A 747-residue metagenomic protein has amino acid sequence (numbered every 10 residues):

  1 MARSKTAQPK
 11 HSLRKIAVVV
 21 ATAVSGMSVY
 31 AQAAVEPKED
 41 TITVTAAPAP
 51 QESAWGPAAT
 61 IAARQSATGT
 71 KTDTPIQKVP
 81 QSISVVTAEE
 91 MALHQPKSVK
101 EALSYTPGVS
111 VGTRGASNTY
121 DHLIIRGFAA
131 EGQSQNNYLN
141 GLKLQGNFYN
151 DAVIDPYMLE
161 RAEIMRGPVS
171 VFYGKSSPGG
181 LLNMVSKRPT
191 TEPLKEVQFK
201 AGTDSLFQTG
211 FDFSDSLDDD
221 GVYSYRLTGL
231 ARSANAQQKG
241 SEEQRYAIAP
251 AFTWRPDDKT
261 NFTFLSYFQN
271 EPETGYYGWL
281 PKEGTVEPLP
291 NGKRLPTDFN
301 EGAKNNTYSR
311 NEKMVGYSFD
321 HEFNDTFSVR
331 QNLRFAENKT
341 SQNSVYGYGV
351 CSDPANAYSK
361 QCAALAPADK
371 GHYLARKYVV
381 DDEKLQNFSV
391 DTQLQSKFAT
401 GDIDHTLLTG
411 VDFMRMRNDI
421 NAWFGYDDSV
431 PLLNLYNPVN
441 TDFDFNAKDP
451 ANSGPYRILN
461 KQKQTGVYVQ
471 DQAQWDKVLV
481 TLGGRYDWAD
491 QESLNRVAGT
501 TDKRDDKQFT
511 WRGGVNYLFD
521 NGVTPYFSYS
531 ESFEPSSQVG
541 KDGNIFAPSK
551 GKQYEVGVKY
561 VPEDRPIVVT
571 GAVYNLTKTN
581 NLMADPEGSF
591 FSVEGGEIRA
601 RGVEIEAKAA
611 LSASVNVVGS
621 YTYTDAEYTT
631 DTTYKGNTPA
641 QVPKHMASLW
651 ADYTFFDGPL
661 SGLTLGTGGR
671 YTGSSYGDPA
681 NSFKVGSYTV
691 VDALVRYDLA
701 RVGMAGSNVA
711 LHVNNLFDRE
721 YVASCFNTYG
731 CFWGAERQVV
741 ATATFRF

Functional and structural regions predicted by a protein language model:
R3, E39-P193, V197, S532 (+1 more regions): Acidic, small-polar-rich N-terminal luminal/periplasmic segments of exported/outer-membrane proteins
I16-A21, V29, E383, T406-L407 (+2 more regions): Conserved C-terminal beta-signal and adjacent last beta-strands/turns of outer-membrane beta-barrel proteins
Y157-E160, V171-P250, W254-T260, K313 (+2 more regions): Outer-membrane beta-barrel translocator/receptor signature
R232-A236, A249-E322, E337-L385, V430-N460 (+2 more regions): Acidic/polar loop-and-plug regions of large Gram-negative outer-membrane beta-barrel proteins
T253-D257, L385, D404-M416, I458-K578: Structural signature of Gram-negative outer-membrane beta-barrels, strongest in the C-terminal barrel of TonB-dependent
V315-E337, R376-L494: Face-selective signature of the C-terminal outer-membrane beta-barrel domain
D320-E322, F327-R334, N338-Y346, P525 (+2 more regions): Membrane-embedded beta-barrel scaffold of Gram-negative outer-membrane proteins
K477, N575, E594-D678: Gram-negative outer-membrane beta-barrel transporters
